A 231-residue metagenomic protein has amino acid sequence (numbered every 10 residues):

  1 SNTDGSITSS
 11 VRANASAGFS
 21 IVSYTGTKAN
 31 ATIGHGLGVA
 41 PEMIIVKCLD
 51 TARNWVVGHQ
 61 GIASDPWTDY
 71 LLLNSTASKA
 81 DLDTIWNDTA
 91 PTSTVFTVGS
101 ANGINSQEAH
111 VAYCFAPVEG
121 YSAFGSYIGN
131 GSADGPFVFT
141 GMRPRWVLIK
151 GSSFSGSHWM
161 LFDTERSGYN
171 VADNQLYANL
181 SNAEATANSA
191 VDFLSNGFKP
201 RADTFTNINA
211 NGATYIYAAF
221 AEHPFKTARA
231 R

Functional and structural regions predicted by a protein language model:
S1-R231: Surface-exposed molecular-recognition determinants
